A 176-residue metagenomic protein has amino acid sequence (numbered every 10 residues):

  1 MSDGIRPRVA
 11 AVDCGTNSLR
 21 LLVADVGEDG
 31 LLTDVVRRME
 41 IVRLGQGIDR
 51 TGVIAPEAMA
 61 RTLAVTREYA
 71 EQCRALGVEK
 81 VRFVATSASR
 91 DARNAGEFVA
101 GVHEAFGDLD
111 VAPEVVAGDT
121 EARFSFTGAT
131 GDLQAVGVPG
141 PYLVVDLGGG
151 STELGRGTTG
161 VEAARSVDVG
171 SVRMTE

Functional and structural regions predicted by a protein language model:
M1-C14, L22-V144, G155-E176: Nucleotide/phosphate-binding catalytic cleft detector across ATP-hydrolyzing and phosphate-transferring enzymes
N17-L19, G150: Conserved Rossmann-like nucleotide-cofactor binding loop
